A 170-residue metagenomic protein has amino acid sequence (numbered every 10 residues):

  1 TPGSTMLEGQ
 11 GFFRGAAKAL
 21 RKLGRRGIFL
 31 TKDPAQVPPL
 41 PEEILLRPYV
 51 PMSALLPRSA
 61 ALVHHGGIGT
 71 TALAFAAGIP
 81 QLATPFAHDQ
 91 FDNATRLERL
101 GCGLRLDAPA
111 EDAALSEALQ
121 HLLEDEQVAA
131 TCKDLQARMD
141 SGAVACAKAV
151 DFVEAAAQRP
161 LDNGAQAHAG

Functional and structural regions predicted by a protein language model:
T1-A61: Donor-nucleotide binding loops and adjacent catalytic segments primarily of GT-B fold Leloir glycosyltransferases
P2-F12, H88, R99, S116 (+3 more regions): Peripheral, non-catalytic segments that deliver or gate enzyme domains
G9-F12, N93, A145: Residues at alpha-helix caps and immediate loop-helix transition turns in enzyme cores, especially N- and C-cap
R47-R96: A donor-sugar binding/catalytic signature common to diverse glycosyltransferases and related nucleotide-sugar
H88-A118: Change "using UDP/GDP/dTDP sugars" to "using nucleotide sugars
A113-G170: C-terminal amphipathic helix plus adjacent low-complexity, charged tail appended to glycosyltransferase catalytic
